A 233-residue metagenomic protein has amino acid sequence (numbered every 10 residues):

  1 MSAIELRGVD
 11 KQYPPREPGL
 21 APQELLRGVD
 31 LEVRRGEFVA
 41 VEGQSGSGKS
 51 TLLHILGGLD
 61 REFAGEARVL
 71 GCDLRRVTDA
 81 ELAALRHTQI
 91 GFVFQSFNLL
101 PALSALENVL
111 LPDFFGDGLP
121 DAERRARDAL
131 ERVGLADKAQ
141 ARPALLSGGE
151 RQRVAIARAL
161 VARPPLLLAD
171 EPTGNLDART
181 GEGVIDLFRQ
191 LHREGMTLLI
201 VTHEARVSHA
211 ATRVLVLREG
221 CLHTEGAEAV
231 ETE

Functional and structural regions predicted by a protein language model:
M1-Q12, T224-E233: ABC-family P-loop ATPase nucleotide-binding domain
A3-I4, D10-L217: ABC family nucleotide-binding domain
V214-A227: H-loop (His-switch) and adjacent beta-strand-loop-beta switch element of ABC-type ATPase nucleotide-binding domains
